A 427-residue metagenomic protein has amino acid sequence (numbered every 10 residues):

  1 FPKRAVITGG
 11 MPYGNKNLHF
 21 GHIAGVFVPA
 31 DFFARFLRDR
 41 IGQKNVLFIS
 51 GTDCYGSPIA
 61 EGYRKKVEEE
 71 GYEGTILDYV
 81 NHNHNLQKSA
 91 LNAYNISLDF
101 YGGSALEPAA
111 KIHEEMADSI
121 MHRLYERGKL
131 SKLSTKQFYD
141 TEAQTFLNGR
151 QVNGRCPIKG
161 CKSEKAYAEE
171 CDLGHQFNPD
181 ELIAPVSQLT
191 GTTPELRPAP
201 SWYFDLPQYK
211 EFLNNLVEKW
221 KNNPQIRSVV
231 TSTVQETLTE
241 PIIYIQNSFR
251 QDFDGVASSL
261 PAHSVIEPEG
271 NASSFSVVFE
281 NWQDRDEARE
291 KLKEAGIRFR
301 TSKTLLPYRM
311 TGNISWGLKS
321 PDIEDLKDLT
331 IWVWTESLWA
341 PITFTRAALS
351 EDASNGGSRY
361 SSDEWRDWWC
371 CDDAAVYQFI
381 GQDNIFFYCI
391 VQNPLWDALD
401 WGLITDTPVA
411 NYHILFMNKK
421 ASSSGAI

Functional and structural regions predicted by a protein language model:
F1-Q43, L47-S50, E115, V186-I427: Structured secondary-structure scaffolds
K44-Y63, D99, Y388: Short, well-structured secondary-structure segments
G62-H82: A charged helix-plus-loop insertion that forms the helical arch/lid used to bind and gate nucleic-acid substrates
Y63, F100-E114, G381, Y412: Conserved short loop/turn motifs at secondary-structure junctions
H82-D99: A glycine-rich helix N-cap at a beta->alpha junction
H113-K132: Hydrophobic or amphipathic alpha-helical targeting/insertion segments
R127-Y209, I266: Cys/His-rich short segments
